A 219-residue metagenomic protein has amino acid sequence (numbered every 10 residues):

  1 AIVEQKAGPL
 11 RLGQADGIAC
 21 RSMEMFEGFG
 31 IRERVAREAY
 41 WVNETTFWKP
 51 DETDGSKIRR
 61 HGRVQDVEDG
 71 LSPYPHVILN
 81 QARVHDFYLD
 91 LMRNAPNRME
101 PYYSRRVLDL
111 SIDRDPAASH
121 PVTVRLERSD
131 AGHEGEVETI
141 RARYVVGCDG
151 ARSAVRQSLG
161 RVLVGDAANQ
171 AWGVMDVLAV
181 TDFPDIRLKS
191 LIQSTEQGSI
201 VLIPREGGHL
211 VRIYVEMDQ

Functional and structural regions predicted by a protein language model:
A1-V3, A7: N-terminal Rossmann-like FAD-binding beta1-loop-alpha1 element of flavoenzymes
K6, D51, R128-G132: Solvent-exposed strand-loop boundary residues in beta-sheet-rich modules
R11-R98, Y102-S104, D113-A117, S194 (+1 more regions): Active-site-adjacent segment of FAD-dependent monooxygenases/related oxidoreductases
K49, L126-R128, M217: Residue-level signal for short segments within beta-strands and strand-turn junctions of well-structured beta-sheet
D90, A118, G132, Y144 (+1 more regions): Conserved FAD-binding catalytic core of PHBH/FMO-like flavoproteins
S111-I140, V145: Conserved beta-strand-loop-beta-strand element in the redox core of flavoprotein oxidoreductases
